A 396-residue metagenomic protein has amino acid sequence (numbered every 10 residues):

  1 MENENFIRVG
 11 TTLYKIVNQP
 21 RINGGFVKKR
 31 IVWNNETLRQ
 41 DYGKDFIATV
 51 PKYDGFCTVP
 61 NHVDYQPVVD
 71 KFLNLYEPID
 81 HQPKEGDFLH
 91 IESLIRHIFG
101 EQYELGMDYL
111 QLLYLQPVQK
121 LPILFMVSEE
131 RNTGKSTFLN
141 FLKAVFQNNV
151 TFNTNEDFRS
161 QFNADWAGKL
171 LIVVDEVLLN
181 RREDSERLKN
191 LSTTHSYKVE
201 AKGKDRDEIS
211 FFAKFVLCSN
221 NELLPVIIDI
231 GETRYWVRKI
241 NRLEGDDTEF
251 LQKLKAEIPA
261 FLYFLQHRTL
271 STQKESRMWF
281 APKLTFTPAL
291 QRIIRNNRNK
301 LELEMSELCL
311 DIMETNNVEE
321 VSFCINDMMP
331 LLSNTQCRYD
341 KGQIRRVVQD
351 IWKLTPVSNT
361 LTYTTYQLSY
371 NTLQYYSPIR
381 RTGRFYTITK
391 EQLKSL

Functional and structural regions predicted by a protein language model:
M1-E101, A164, L303, E307-E319 (+2 more regions): N-terminal nucleic-acid engagement/recognition segments and initiation subdomains in replication, restriction
H62-L171, W236, L265: P-loop NTPase catalytic core of nucleic-acid-dependent motor ATPases
F162-A167, E200-C218: AAA+/SF3 P-loop NTPase mechanochemical coupling elements
L171-S192, P225-G231: Conserved AAA+/SF3 P-loop NTPase catalytic/coupling segment centered on the Walker-B
L178-L179, N220-L224, N241-D246: Conserved nucleotide-binding/hydrolysis micro-motifs of P-loop NTPases
S185-D207: Conserved catalytic/switch belt of AAA+ P-loop NTPases
I227-G245: A short helix-turn-beta junction within AAA+ P-loop NTPase domains corresponding to the substrate/partner-engaging
H267-E319: Conserved alpha/beta core segments of nucleic-acid transaction machinery
